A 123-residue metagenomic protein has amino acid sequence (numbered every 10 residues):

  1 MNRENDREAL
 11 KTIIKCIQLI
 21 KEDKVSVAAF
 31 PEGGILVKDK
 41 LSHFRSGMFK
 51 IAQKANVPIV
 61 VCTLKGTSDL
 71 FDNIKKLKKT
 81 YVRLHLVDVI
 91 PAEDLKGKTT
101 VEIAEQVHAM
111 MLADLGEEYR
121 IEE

Functional and structural regions predicted by a protein language model:
M1-E22: Membrane-interfacial amphipathic helices and adjacent loop/beta segments that form the lipid-substrate binding surface
D6, L10, L36-K38, Q106-A109 (+1 more regions): A generic signature of intrinsically disordered, low-complexity regions enriched in glycine/proline and charged/polar
I14-Q18, F49, Q53, L112: Surface-exposed alpha-helical segments enriched in charged/polar residues
L19, V101-E123: Membrane-interfacial terminal anchoring regions of lipid-handling membrane enzymes
K21, S26-A28, V37-E102: A cross-family acyltransferase "interaction/gating" segment
F30, F44, T63, A113 (+1 more regions): Generic detector of intrinsically disordered, low-complexity, polar/charged segments
G33: Active-site metal-binding loops of divalent metal-dependent hydrolases
